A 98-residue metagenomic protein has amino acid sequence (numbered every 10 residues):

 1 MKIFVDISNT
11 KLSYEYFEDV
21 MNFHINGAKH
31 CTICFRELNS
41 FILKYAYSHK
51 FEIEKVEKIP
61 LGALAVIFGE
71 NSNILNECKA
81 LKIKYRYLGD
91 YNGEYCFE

Functional and structural regions predicted by a protein language model:
M1-N73: N-terminal pre-catalytic "stem/leader" segment of glycosyltransferase-like enzymes
E57-E98: Catalytic core of nucleotide-activated saccharide and alditol-phosphate transferases
